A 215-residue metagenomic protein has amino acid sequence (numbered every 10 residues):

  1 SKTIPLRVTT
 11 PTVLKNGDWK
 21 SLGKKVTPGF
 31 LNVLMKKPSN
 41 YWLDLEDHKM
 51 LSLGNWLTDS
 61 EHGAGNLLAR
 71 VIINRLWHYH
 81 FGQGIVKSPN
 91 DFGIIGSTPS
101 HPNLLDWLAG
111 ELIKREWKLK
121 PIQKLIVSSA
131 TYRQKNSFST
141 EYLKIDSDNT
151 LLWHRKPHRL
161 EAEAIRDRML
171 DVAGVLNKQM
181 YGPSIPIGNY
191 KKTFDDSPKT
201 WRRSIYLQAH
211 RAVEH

Functional and structural regions predicted by a protein language model:
S1-A212: Primarily short, surface-exposed interaction patches in extracytoplasmic proteins
H215: Short, conserved beta-strand/beta-arch hydrophobic-aromatic motifs that form part of recognition grooves or interface
